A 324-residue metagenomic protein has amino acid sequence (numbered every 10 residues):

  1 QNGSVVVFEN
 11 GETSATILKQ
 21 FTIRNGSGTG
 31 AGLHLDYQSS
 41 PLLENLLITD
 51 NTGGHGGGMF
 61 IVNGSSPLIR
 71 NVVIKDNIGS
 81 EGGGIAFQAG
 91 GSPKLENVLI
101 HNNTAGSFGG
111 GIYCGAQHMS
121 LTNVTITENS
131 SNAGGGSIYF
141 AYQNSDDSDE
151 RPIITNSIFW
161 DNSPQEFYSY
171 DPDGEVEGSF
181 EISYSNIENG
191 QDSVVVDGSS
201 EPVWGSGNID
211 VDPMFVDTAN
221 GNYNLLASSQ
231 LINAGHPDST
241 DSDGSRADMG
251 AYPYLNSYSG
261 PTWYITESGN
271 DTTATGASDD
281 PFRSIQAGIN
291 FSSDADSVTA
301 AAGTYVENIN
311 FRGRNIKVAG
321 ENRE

Functional and structural regions predicted by a protein language model:
Q1, S284, G320-E324: Short, intrinsically disordered, charge-balanced linker/junction segments flanking boundaries in proteins
Q1-G3, V7-G11, A15, E201-P253: C-terminal accessory segments
G3, Y139, N222-S229, S242-R246 (+1 more regions): Short, polar loop/linker segments at the starts of domains and inter-domain junctions
V6-E9, V298, I316-G320: Well-ordered beta-strand segments characteristic of repetitive beta-sheet solenoids
L18, L33-N45, I61-N224, D243 (+1 more regions): Predominantly extracellular beta-rich ligand-binding scaffolds that present long acidic/polar faces for carbohydrate
D212-G221, Y254-A287, F291, A302-T304: Right-handed parallel beta-helix/beta-solenoid
